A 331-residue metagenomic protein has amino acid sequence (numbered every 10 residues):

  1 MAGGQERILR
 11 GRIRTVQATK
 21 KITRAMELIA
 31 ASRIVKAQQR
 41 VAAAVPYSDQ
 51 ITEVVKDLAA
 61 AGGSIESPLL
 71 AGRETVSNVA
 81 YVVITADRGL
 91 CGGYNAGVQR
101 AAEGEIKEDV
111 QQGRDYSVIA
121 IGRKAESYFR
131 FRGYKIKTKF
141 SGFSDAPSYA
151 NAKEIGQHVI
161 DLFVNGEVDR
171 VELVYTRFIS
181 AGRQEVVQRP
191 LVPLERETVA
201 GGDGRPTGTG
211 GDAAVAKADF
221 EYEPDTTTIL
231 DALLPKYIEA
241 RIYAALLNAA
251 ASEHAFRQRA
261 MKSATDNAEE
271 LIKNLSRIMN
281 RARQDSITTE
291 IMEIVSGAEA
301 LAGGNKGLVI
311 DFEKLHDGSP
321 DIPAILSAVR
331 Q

Functional and structural regions predicted by a protein language model:
M1-Q331: C-terminal beta-strand-loop-alpha-helix "lid" module of Rossmann-like NAD(P)-dependent dehydrogenases
